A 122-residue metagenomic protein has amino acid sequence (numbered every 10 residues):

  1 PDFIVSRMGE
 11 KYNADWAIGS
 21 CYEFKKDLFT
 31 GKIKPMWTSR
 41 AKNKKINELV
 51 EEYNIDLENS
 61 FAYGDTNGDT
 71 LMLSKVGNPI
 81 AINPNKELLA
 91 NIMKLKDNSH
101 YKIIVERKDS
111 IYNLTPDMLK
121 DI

Functional and structural regions predicted by a protein language model:
P1-I122: C-terminal cap/substrate-recognition subdomain and adjoining C-terminal extension of metal-dependent phosphatase-like
